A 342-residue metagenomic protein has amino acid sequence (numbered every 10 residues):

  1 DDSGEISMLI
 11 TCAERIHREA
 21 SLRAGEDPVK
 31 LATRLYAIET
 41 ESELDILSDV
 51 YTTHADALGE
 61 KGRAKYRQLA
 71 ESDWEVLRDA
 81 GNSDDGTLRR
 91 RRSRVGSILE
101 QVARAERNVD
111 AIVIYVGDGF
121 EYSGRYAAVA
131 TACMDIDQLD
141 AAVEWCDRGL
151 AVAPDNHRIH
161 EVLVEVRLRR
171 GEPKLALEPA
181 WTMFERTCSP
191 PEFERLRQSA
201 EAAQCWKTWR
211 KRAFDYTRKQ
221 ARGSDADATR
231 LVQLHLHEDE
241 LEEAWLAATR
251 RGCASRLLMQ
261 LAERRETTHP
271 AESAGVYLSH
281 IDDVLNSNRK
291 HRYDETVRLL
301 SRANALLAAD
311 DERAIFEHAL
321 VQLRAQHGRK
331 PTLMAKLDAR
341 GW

Functional and structural regions predicted by a protein language model:
D1-W342: Eukaryote-biased, non-catalytic alpha-solenoid scaffold regions
